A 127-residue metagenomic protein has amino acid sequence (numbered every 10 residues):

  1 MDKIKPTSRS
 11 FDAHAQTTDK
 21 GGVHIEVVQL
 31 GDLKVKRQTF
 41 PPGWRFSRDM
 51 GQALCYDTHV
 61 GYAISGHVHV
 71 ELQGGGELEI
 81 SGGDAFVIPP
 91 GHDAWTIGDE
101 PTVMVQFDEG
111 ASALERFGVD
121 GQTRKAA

Functional and structural regions predicted by a protein language model:
M1-R37, P42-D49, V119-A127: A short, N-terminal "cap"/entry segment at the start of jelly-roll beta-barrel domains of the cupin/DSBH fold
K36, G76-L78, V103: Short beta-strand segments
Q38, G61, F86: Conserved GNAT-family N-acetyltransferase fold
R45-F46, G66-E71, A94: Short beta-strand segments in beta-sandwich/barrel cores
Q52-V70: Short, conserved beta-strand element in jelly-roll/cupin
Q73-H92: Short acidic-glycine-tyrosine-enriched beta hairpin
P90-L114: Ligand-binding loop in jelly-roll beta-barrel domains
